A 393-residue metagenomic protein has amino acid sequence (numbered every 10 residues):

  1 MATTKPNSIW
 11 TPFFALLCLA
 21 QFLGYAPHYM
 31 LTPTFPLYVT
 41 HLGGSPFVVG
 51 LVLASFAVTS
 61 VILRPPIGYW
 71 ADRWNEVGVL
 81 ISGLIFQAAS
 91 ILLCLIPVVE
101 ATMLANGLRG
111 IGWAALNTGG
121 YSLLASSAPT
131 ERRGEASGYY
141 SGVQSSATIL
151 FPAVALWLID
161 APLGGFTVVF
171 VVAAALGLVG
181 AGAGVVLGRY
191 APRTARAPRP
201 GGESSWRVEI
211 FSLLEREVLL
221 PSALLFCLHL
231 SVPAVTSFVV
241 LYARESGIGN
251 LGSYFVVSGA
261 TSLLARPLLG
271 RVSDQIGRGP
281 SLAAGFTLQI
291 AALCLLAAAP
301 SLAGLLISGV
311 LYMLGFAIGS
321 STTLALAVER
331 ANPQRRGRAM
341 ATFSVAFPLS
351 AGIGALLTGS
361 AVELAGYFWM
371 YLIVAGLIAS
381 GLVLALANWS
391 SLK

Functional and structural regions predicted by a protein language model:
A2-W10, Y190-A223: Juxtamembrane intracellular "pre-TM" segments in multi-pass secondary transporters
I9-A57, L220, L224, H229-Y242: Helix-loop boundary and gating motifs at the non-cytosolic
A57-P65, I149, G259-P267, A351-G352: Residue-level signature of mid-helix packing/kink "hotspots" within the transmembrane helices of 12-pass Major
L63-N75, R266-G277, V362: Helix-to-loop junctions at the C-terminal end of transmembrane segments in multipass secondary transporters
G78-L92, P280-L295: Structural signature of the two symmetry-related core transmembrane helices
L95-A105, A298-S308: Helix-loop junctions at membrane interfaces in 12-TM secondary transporters
G107-Q144, L326: Cytoplasmic helix-loop-helix junction between adjacent transmembrane helices in 12-TM secondary transporters
A174-A197, L384-W389: C-terminal membrane-cytosol helix-exit motif in multi-pass small-molecule transporters
